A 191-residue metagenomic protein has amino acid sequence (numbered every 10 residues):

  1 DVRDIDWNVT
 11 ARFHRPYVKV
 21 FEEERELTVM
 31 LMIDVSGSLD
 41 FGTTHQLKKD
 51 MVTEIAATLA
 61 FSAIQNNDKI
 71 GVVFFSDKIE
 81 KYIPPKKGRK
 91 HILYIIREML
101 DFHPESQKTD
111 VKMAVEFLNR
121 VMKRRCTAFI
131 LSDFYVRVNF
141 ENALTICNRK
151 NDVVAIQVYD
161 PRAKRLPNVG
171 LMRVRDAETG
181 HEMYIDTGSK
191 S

Functional and structural regions predicted by a protein language model:
D1, R120-R124, V136, N142-S191: Von Willebrand factor type A / integrin I
D1-P85, T127-I130, R137-V138: An amphipathic, basic-hydrophobic helix/alpha-beta surface used to engage anionic, phosphate-rich ligands or surfaces
D6, V20-R25, T43, K87 (+7 more regions): Solvent-exposed, flexible loop/coil residues
N8-V9, P104-K108, L131-S132: Short, flexible loop segments at the rims of nucleotide/cofactor-binding pockets, characterized by
L31-M32, G42-T44, I64-I70, S106-V111 (+2 more regions): Low-complexity, flexible helical/coil segments
I55-L59, A114-F117, A143: Short, hydrophobic/aromatic alpha-helical segments in well-folded domains
Y82-E98, S189: Short, electropositive alpha-helical surface patch
H91-C126, V138-F140, V158-D160: Von Willebrand factor
